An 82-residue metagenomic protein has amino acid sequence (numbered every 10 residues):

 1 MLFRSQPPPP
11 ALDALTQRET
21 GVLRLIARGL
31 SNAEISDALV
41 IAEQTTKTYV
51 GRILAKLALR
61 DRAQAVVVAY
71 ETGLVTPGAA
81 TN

Functional and structural regions predicted by a protein language model:
F3-L25, T76-N82: Regulatory hinge/linker segments at domain boundaries that couple sensory/effector modules to output domains
P9-L12, R28, K56, T72: ABC ATPase NBD switch/coupling site
D13, R24, D37-I41, L59 (+1 more regions): Positively charged, aromatic-enriched patches within helix-turn-helix-type DNA-binding elements, predominantly
L23-A27, L54, V66: Hydrophobic residues on short alpha-helical segments
L25-A27, Q44, Y70: Short amphipathic helical patch at the helix-1/turn junction of helix-turn-helix
S31-Q64: Recognition helix of helix-turn-helix DNA-binding domains
A55-N82: Basic, Lys/Arg-enriched C-terminal extension of HTH/homeodomain DNA-binding domains
